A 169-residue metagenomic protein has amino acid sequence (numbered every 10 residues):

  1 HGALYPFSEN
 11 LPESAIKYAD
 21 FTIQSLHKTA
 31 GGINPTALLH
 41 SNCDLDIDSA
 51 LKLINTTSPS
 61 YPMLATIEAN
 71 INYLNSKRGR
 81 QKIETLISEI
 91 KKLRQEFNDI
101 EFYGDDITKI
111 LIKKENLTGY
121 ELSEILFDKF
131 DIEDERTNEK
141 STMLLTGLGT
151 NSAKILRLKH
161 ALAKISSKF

Functional and structural regions predicted by a protein language model:
H1-E101: Conserved PLP-enzyme active-site core in the AAT-like
N98-F169: Conserved C-terminal alpha-helix-loop-beta "cap" of PLP-dependent enzymes that closes/shapes the active-site mouth
